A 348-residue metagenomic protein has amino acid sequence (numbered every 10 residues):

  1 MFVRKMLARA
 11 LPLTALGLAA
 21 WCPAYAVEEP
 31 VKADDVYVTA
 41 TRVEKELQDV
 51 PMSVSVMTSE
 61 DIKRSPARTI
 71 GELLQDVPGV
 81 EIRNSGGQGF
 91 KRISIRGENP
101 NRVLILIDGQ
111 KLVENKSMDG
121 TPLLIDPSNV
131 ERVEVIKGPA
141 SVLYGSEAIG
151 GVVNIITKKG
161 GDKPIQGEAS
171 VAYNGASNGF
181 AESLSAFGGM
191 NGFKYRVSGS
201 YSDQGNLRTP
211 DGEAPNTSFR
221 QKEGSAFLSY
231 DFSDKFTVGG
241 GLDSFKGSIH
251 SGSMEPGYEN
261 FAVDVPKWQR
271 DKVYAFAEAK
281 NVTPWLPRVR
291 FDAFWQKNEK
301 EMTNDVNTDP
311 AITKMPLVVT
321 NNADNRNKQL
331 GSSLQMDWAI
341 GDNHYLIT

Functional and structural regions predicted by a protein language model:
M1-E29: Cleavable N-terminal targeting peptides that direct proteins into the secretory/outer-membrane pathway or into
E29-P164, A176-N178: Acidic, small-polar-rich N-terminal luminal/periplasmic segments of exported/outer-membrane proteins
V43-K45, P100, L112, K158 (+7 more regions): Structural signature of outer-membrane beta-barrel domains
S117, S170-V171, T209-A214, P256-V265 (+3 more regions): Extracellular loop and loop/strand-boundary signature of outer-membrane beta-barrel proteins
E147-I149, N178-E182, R220-K222, K267-V273 (+1 more regions): Residues that define the transmembrane beta-barrel architecture of outer-membrane proteins
G151, L184-G188, A226-Y230, A275-K280 (+1 more regions): Residues on the lipid-exposed face of transmembrane beta-strands in outer-membrane beta-barrel proteins
N154, K163-P164, S170, A181-W268: Periplasmic-side early beta-strands and strand-to-turn transitions of outer-membrane beta-barrels
F236-F245, Q269-T348: Face-selective signature of the C-terminal outer-membrane beta-barrel domain
